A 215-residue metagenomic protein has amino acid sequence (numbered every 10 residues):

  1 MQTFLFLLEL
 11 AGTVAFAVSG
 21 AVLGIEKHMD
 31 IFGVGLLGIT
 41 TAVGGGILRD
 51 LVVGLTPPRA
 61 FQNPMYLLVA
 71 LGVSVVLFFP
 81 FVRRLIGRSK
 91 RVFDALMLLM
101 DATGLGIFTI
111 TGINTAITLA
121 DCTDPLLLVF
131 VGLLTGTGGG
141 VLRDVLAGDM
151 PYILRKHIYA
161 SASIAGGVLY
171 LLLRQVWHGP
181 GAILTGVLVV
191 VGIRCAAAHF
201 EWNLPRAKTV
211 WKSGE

Functional and structural regions predicted by a protein language model:
M1-F4, L51-Q62, I113-L127, L172-I183: Helix-coil boundary and interhelical linker segments in multi-pass alpha-helical membrane proteins
M1-V14, R59-V73, T123-G136: Structural signature of hydrophobic alpha-helical transmembrane segments
L7-S19, L36-T40: The first (N-terminal) embedded transmembrane alpha-helix
A17-K27, V76-F93, V141-P151, A197-P205: C-terminal ends of transmembrane helices
L36-T40, I47-V53, F130, L134 (+2 more regions): Short, structured motif recognition centered on aromatic/hydrophobic residues
G38-G46, L96-G112, G132-L134, I158-L171 (+1 more regions): Small-residue-rich segments of transmembrane alpha-helices in multi-pass membrane proteins, especially helix faces
L55-M65, F79-L105, I113-P125: Interhelical loops and loop-helix junctions of multi-pass membrane transporters/channels
R206-E215: Short, highly charged, low-complexity non-transmembrane loops/tails of multi-pass membrane proteins
